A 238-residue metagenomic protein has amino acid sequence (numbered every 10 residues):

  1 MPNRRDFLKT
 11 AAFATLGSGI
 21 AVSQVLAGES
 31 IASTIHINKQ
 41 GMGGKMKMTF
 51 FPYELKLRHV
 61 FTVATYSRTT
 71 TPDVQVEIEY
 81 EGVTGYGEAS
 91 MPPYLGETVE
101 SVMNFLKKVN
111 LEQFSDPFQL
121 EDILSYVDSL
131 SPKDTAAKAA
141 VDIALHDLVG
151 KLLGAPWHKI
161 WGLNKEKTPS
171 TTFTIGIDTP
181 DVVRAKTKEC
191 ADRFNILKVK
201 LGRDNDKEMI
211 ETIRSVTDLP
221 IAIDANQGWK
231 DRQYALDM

Functional and structural regions predicted by a protein language model:
M1-L8, A32: Twin-arginine (Tat) signal peptide motif
D6-G28: N-terminal export signals
K9, K138, K198-K200: A general lysine-centric signal
V22-R58: C-terminal segment of N-terminal export signals and the immediately downstream linker at the start of the mature
G41-G44, V63, A155-E166: N-terminal amphipathic alpha-helix/helix-capping segment at the start of soluble metabolic enzymes
M42-K45, F50, Y66, I78-E79 (+1 more regions): Metal- or metallocofactor-binding catalytic centers and their adjacent structured scaffolds across diverse enzyme
T70-D73: Short catalytic helix/loop segments, enriched in acidic residues and glycine and frequently bearing histidine
W157-M238: Metal-dependent enolase-superfamily TIM-barrel catalytic cores that perform enediolate-based chemistry
